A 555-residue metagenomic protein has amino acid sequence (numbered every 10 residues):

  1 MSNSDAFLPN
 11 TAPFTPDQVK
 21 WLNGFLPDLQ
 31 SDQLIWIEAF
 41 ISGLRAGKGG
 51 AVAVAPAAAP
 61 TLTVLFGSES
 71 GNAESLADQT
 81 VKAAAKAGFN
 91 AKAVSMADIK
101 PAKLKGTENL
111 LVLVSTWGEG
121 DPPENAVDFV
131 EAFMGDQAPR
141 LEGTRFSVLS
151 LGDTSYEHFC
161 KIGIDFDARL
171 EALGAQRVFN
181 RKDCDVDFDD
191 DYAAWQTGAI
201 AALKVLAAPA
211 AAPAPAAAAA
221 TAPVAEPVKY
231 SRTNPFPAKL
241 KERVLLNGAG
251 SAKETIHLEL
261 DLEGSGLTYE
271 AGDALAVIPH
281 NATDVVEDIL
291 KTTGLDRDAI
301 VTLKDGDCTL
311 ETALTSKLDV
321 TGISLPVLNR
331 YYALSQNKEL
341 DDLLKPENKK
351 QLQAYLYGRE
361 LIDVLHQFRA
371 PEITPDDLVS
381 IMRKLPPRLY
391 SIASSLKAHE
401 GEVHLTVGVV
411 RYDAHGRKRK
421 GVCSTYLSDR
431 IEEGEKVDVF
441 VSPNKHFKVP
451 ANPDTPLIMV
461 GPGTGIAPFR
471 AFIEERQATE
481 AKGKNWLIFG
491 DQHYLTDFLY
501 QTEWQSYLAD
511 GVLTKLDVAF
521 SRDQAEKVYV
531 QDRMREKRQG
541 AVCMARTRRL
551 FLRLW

Functional and structural regions predicted by a protein language model:
M1-W555: FNR-like FAD-binding dehydrogenase module
